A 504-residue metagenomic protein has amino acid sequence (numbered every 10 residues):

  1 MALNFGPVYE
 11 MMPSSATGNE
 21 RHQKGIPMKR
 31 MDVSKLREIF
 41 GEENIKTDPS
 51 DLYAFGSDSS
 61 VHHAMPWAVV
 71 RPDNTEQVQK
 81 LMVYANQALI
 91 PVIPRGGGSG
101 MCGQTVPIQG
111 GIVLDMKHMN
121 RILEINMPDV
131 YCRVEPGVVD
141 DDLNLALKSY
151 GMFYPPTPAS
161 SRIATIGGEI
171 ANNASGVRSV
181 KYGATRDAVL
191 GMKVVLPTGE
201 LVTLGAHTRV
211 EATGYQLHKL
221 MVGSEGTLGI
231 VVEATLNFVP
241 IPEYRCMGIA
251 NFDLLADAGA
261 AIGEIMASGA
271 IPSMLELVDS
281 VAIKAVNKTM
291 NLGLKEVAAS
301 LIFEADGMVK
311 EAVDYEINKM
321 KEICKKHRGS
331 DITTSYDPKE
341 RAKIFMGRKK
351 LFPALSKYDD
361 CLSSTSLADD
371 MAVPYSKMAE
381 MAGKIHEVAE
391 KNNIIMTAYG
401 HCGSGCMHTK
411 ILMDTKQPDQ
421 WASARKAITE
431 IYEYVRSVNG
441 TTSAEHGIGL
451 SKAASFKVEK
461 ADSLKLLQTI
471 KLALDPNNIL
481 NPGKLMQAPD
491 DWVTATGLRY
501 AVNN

Functional and structural regions predicted by a protein language model:
N4-A16: Short, positively charged and aromatic/hydrophobic N-terminal segments
M11, H22-D58, Q87-I90, I323-K343 (+3 more regions): N-terminal accessory segments
H22-V83, S99-V130, A282-M290, E340-A368 (+2 more regions): N-terminal flexible segment immediately upstream of the FAD-binding catalytic core in FAD-dependent oxidoreductases
K24-M31, S463-N504: Intrinsic disorder at enzyme termini
D48-P49, F55, L236, P240 (+6 more regions): C-terminal substrate-recognition/cap domain of FAD-linked oxidoreductases
S50, G96-S99, A159, L277-S280 (+2 more regions): Short, ordered loop/turn segments at secondary-structure junctions
R121-I125, V130-E276, L480-N481, T496-N504: FAD-binding subdomain of flavoenzyme oxidoreductases
